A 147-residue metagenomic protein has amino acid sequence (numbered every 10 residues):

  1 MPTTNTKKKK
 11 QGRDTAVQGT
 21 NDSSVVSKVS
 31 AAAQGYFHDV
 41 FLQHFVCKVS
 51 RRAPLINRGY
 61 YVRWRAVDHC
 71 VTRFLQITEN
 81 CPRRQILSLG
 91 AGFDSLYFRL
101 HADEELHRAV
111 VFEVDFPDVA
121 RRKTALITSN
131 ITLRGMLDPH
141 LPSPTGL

Functional and structural regions predicted by a protein language model:
M1-L147: Rossmann-like AdoMet
